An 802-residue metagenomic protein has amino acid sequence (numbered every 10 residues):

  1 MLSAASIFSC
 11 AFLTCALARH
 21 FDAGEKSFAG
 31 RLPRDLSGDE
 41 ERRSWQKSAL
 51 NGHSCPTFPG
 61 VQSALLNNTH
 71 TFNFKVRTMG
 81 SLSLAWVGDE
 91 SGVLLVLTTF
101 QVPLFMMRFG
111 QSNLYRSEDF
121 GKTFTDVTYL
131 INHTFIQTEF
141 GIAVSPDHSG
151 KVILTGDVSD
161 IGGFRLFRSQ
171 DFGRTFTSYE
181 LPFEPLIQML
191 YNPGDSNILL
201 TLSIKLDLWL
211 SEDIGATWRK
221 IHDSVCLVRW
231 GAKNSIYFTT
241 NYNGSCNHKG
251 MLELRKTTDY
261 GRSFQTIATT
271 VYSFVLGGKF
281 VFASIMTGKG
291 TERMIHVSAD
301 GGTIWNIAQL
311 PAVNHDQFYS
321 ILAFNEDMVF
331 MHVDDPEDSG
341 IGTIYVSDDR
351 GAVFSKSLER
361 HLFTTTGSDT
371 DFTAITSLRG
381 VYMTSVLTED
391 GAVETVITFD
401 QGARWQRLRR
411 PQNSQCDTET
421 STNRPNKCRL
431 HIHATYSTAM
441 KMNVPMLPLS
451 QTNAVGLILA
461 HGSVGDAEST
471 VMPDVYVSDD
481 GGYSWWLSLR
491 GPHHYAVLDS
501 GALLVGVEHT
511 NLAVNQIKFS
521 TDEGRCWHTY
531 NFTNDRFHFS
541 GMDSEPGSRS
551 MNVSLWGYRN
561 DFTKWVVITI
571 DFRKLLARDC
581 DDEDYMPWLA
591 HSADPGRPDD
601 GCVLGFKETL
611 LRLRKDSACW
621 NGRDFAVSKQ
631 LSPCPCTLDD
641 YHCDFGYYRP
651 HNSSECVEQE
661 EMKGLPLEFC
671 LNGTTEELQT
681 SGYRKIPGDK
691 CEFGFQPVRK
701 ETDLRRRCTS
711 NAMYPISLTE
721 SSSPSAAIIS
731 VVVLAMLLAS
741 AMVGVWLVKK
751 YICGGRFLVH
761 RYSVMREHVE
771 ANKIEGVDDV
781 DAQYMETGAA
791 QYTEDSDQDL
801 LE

Functional and structural regions predicted by a protein language model:
L2-H768, K773-E802: Extracellular glycan-interacting surfaces
